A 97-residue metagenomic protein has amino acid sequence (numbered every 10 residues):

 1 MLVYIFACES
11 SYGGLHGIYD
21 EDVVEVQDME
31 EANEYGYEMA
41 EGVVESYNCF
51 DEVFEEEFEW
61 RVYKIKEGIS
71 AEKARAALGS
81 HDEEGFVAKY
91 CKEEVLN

Functional and structural regions predicted by a protein language model:
M1, Q27-M29, M39: Detector for methionine-enriched segments
M1-D20: Short aromatic-glycine-(Arg/Gly/Cys) micro-motifs in beta-strand/loop hairpins
F6-C8, V23, W60-K64: Short beta-strand element of the conserved SAM-dependent methyltransferase core
H16-E31: A short, exposed loop/beta-hairpin motif centered on an aromatic-Gly-Thr core
N33-Y35: Low-complexity, Pro/Ser/Thr- and charge-rich linker/hinge segments at domain boundaries
Y37-N97: Short, mixed-charge low-complexity intrinsically disordered segments
